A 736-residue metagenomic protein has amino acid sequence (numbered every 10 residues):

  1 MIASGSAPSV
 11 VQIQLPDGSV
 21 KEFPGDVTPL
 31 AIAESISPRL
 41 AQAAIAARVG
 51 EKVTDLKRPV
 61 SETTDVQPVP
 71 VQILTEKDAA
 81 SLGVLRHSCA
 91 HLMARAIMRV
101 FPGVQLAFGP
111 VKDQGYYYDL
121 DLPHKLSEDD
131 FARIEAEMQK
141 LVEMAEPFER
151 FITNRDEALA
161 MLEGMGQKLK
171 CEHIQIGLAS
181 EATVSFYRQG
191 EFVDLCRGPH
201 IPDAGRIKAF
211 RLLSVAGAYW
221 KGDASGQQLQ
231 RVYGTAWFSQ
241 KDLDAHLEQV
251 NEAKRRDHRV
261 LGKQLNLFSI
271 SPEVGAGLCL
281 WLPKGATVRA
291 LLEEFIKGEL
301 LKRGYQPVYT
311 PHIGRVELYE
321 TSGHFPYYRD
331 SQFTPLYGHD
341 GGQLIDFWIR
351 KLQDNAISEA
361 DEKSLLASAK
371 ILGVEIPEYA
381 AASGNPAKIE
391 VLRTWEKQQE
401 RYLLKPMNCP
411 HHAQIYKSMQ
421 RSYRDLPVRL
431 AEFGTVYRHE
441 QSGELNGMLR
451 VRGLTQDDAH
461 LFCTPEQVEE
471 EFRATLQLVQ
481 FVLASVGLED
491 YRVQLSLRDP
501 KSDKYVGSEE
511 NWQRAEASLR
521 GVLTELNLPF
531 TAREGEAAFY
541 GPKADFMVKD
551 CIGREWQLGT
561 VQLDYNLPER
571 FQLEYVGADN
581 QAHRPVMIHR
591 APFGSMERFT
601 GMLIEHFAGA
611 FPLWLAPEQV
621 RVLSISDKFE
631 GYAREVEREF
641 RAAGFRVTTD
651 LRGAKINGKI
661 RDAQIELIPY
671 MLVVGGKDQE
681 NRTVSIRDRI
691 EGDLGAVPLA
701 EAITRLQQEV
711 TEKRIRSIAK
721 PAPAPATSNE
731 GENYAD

Functional and structural regions predicted by a protein language model:
M1-Q105, D113, D119-D736: NTP/phosphate- and nucleic-acid-binding module
P110: Structural signature of FAD isoalloxazine-binding scaffolds in flavoprotein oxidoreductases
